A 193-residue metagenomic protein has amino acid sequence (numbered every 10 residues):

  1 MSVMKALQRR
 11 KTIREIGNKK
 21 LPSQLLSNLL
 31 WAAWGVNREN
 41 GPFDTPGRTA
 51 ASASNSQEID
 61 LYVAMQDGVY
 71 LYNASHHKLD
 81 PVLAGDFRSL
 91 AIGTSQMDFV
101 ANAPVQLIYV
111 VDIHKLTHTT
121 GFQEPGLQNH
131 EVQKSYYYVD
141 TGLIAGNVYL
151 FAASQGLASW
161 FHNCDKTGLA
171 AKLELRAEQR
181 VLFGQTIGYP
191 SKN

Functional and structural regions predicted by a protein language model:
M1-V105, L173: N-terminal amphipathic, basic helical "cap/leader" segment at the start of enzyme domains
S2, A6-R14, I113-G126: Residues forming anionic-ligand binding surfaces in small-molecule and nucleic-acid pockets of primarily soluble enzymes
R10, L29, L61, V105-H118 (+1 more regions): Small-aliphatic-rich amphipathic alpha-helix that forms the alpha element of a beta-alpha
N37, Y70, H114-L116, K192: Short, acidic Gly/Pro/Ser/Thr-rich loop/turn segments
A64-Q66, V110-D112, G188: Structured loops at beta-to-helix junctions and adjacent beta-edge loops in soluble globular domains
G85, G121-V132: Short, surface-exposed loop/helix-turn segments at secondary-structure junctions that function as lids/hinges flanking
N102-P104, L157, E178-R180: Short coil/turn connectors at secondary-structure junctions
L173-N193: A glycine-rich helix N-cap at a beta->alpha junction
